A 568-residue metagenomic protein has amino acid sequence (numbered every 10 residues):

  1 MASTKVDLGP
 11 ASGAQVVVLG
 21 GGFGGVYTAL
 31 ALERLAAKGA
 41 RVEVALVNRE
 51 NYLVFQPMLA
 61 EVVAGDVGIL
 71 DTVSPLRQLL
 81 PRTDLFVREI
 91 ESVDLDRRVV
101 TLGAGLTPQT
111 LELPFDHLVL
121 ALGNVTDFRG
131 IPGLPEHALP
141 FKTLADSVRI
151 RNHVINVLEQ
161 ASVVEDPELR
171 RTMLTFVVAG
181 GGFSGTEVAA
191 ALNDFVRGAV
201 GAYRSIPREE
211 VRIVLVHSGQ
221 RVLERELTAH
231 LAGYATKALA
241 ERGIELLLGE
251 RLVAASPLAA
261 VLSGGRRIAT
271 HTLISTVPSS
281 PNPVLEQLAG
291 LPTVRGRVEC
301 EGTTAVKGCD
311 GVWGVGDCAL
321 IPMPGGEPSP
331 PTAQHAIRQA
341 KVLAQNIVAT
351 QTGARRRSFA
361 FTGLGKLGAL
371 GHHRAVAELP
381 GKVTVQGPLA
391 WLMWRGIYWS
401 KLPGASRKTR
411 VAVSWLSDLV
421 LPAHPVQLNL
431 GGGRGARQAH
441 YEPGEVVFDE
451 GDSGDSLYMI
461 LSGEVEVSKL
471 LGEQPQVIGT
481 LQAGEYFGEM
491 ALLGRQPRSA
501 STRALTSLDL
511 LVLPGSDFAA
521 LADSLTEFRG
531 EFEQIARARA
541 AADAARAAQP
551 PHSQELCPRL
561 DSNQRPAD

Functional and structural regions predicted by a protein language model:
M1-T4, A11, H335, Q345-L430: C-terminal, flexible cofactor-proximal segment of oxidoreductases
A2-G13, D84-V177, I274: FAD-binding core/adjacent interface of flavoenzyme oxidoreductases
A2-S92, F176, F183-L227: Beta1-alpha1 glycine-rich phosphate/pyrophosphate-binding loop at the start of Rossmann-like nucleotide-binding domains
T4, S12, E136-D166, L258-V261 (+1 more regions): FAD-site-proximal beta/loop scaffold in flavoenzymes
L19, E112-G123, L252, I268-P278 (+1 more regions): Short hydrophobic core segments
T83-V100, N193-G302, V306-G308, R356: A Rossmann-like FAD-binding core segment of flavoenzymes
W313, Q427-A491, R498-A500: Regulatory nucleotide-sensing modules
R498-S499, S516-L556: A small-molecule sensor/coupling module
